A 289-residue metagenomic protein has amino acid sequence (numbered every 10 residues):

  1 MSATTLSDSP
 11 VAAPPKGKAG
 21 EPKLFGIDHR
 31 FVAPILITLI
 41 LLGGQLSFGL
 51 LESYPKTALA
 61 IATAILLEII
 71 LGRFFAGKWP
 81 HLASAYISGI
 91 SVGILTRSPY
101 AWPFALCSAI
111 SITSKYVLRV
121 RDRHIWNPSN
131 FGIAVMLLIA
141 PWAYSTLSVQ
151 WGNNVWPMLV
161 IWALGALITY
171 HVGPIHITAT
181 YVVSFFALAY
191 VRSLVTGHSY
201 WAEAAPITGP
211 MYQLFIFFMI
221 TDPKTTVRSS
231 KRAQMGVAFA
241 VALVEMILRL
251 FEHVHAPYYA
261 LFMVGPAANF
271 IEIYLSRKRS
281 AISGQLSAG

Functional and structural regions predicted by a protein language model:
S2-G72: N-terminal signal-anchor module of multipass membrane proteins
S9-A13, K278-G289: Short, basic, low-complexity termini and linkers enriched in Ser/Thr/Gly/Pro that act as targeting/leader peptides
P14-T38, A189-S280: C-terminal transmembrane helix-loop-helix hairpin of multi-pass membrane proteins
L36-I37, L59-E68, S84-V92, P103 (+13 more regions): Alpha-helical transmembrane segments in multi-pass membrane proteins
G49-T63, L95-C107, A143-L159, Y200-Q213: Structural signature of hydrophobic alpha-helical transmembrane segments
L66-K78, I110-H124, A163-P174, F217-V227: C-terminal ends of transmembrane helices
G77-W151: Membrane-interface helix-loop-helix junctions at boundaries between adjacent transmembrane segments
A140-V191, H198: Internal active-site segments that recognize and position negatively charged phosphoryl groups and nucleotide moieties
